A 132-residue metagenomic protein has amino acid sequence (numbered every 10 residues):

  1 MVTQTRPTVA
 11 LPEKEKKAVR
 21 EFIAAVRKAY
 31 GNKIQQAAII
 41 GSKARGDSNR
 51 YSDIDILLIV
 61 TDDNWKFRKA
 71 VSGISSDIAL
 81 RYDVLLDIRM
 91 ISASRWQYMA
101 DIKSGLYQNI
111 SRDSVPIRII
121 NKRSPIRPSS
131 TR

Functional and structural regions predicted by a protein language model:
M1-Q35, A44-R50, V60-R132: Catalytic core of pol beta-like nucleotidyltransferases
D55-L58: Short beta-strand->loop micro-motif that forms the acidic, two-metal-ion catalytic signature in nucleotide-processing
